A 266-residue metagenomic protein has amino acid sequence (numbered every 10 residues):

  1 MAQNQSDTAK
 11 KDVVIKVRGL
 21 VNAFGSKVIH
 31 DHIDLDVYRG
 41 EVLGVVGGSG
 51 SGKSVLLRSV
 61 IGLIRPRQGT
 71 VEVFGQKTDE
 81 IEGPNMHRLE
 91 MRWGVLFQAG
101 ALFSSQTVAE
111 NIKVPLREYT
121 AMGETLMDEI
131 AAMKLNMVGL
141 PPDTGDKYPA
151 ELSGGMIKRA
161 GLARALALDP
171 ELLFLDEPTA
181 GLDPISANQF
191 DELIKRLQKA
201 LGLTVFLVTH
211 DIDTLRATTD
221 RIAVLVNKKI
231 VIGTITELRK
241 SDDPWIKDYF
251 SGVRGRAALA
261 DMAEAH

Functional and structural regions predicted by a protein language model:
V46-G48: The feature captures the beta-strand-to-loop junction immediately N-terminal to the Walker
I61: Helix-to-loop junction immediately C-terminal to a conserved catalytic motif
K77, E124-D143: Conserved ABC ATPase "signature" region
Y148-L152, M156: Conserved ABC ATPase signature
D169: Conserved catalytic motifs of ABC-family nucleotide-binding domains
L173-D176: Catalytic Walker B motif of ABC-type/P-loop ATPase nucleotide-binding domains
